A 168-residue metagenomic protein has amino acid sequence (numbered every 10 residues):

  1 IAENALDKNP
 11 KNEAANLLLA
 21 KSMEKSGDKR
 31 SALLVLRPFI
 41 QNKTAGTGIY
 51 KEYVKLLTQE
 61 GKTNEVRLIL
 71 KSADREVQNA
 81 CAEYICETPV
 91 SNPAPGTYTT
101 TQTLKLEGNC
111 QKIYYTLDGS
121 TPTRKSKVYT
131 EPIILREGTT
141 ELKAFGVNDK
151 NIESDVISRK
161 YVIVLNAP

Functional and structural regions predicted by a protein language model:
A2-D7, E13-K25: Alpha-helical adaptor scaffolds
N9-P10, K43: Residues at alpha-helix boundaries and short interhelical turns
L17-L18, S22-R37, Q41-K43, T47-P168: Short, compositionally stereotyped local motifs that mark structural "simplifiers"
